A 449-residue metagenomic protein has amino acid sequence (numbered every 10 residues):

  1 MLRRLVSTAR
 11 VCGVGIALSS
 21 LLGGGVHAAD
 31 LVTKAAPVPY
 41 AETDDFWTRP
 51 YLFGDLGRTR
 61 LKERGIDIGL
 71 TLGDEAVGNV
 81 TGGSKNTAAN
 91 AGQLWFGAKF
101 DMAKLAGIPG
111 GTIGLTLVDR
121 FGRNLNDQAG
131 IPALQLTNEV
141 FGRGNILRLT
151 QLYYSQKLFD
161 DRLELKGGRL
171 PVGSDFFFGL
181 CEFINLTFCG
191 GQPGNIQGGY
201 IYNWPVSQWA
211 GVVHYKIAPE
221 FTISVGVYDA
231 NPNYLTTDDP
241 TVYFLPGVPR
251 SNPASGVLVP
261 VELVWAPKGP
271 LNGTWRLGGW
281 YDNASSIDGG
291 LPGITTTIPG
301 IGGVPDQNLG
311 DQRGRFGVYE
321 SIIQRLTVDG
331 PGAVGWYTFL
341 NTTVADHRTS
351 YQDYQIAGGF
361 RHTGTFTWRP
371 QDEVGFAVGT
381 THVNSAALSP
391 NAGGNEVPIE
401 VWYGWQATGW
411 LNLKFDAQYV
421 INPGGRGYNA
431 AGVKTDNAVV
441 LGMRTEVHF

Functional and structural regions predicted by a protein language model:
M1-V6, V11-N79, K85, D101-G107: N-terminal periplasmic/intermembrane-space "pro-region" immediately following the signal or transit peptide
H27-I66, P171-L180, N185, G290 (+3 more regions): Outer-membrane beta-barrel biogenesis signature
L52-I68, D101-I113, F159-R162, E220 (+4 more regions): Short loop/turn motifs that connect adjacent beta-strands in outer-membrane beta-barrel proteins
L70, F96-F100, Q151-Q156, G211-Y215 (+5 more regions): Residues on the lipid-exposed face of transmembrane beta-strands in outer-membrane beta-barrel proteins
L70-A76, I113-D119, L165-R169, I223-D229 (+6 more regions): Transmembrane beta-barrel strands of outer-membrane/channel proteins
T87-N233, S350-L388: Outer membrane beta-barrel
P246-P253, E262-V264, G278-Q312, F316 (+3 more regions): Outer membrane beta-barrel transmembrane domains
T435-F449: Outer-membrane beta-barrel "beta-signal"
